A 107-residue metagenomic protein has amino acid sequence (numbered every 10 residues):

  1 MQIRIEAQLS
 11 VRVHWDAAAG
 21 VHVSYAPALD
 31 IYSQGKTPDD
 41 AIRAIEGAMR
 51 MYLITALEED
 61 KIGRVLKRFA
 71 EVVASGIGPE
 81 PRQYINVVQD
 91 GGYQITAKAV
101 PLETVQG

Functional and structural regions predicted by a protein language model:
M1-S10, D39, R43-G107: Short, charged, surface-exposed hinge/linker loops at domain edges that act as mobile lids or interdomain connectors
S10-A28: Short aromatic-glycine-(Arg/Gly/Cys) micro-motifs in beta-strand/loop hairpins
D16-A18, S33, A48: Residues at the start of alpha-helices and the adjacent loop-to-helix junctions
L29-D40: A short, exposed loop/beta-hairpin motif centered on an aromatic-Gly-Thr core
